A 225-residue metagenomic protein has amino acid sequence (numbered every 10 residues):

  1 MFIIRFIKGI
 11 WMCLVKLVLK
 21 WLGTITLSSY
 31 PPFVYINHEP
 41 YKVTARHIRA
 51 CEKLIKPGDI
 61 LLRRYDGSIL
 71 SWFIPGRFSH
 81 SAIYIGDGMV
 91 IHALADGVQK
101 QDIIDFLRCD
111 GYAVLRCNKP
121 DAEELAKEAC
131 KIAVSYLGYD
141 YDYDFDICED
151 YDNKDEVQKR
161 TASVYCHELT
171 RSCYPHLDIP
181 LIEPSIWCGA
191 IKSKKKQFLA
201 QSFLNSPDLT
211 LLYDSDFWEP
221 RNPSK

Functional and structural regions predicted by a protein language model:
M1-K225: Cysteine-nucleophile amide-bond enzymes
